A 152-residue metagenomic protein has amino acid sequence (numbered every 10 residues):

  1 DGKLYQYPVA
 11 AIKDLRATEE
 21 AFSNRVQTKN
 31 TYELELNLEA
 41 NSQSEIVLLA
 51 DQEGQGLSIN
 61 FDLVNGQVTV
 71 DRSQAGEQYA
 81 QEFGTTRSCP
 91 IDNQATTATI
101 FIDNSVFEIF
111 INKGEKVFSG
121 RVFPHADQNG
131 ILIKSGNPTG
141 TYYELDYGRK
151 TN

Functional and structural regions predicted by a protein language model:
D1-N152: Beta-rich accessory regions
